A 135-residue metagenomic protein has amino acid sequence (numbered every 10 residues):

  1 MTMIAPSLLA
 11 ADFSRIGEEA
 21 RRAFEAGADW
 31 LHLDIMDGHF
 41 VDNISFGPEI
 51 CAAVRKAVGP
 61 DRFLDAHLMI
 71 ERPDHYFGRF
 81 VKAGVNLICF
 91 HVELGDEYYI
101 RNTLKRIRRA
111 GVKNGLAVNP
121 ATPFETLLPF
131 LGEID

Functional and structural regions predicted by a protein language model:
M1-C89, L94-R101, R109, N114 (+1 more regions): Conserved N-terminal beta1-alpha1 strand-loop-helix module at the mouth
